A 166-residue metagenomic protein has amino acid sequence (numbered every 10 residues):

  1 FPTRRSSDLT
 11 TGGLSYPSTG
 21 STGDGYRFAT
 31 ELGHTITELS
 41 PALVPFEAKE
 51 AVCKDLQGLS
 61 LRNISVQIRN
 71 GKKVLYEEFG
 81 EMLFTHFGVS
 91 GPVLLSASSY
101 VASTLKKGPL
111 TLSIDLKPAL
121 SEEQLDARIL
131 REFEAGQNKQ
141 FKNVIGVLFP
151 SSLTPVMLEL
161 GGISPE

Functional and structural regions predicted by a protein language model:
F1-S6: Short, small-residue-biased leader/transition segments that mark boundaries at the very start of proteins
S7-V52: Glycine-rich loop(s) and the adjacent beta-strand/alpha-helix scaffold that form part
H34-S40, V44-P165: An anion/pyrophosphate-binding glycine-rich loop and adjacent beta-alpha core in soluble alpha-beta enzymes
